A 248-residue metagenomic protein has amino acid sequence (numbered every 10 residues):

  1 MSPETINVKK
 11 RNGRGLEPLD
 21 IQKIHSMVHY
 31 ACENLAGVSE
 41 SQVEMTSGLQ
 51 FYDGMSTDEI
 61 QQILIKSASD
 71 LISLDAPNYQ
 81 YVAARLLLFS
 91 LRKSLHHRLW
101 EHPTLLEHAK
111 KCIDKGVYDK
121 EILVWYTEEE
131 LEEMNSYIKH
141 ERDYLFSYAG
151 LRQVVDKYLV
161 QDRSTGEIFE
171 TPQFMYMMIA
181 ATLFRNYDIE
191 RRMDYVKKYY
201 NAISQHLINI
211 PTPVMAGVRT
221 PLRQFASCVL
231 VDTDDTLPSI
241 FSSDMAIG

Functional and structural regions predicted by a protein language model:
M1-G248: Extended catalytic cores of very large enzyme megasubunits
